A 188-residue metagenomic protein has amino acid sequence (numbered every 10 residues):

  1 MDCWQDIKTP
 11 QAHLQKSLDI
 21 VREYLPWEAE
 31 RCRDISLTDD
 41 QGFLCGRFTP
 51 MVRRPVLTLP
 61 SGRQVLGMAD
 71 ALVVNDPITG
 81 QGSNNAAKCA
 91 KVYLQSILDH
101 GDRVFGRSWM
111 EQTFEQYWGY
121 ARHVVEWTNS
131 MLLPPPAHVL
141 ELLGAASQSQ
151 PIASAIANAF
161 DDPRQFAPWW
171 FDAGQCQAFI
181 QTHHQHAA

Functional and structural regions predicted by a protein language model:
M1-C45: Conserved FAD/dinucleotide-binding core of flavoprotein oxidoreductases
M1-P10, R63, A69-V73, S83: Residues forming the flavin
P10, S17-E23, L37-T38, G80 (+2 more regions): Intrinsically disordered, low-complexity segments enriched in Gly and acidic/Ser/Thr residues that form flexible
R22, R31-R33, R47, R53-R54 (+7 more regions): Arginine residue identity/basic-tract feature
P26-R47, E115-L133: A broadly tuned preference for mixed-charge, low-complexity surface segments
C45-P77: FAD-binding beta-loop-beta segment adjacent to the flavin cofactor pocket
P55, G62, T79-L98: A short alpha/beta connector and helix-capping loop motif
T79-G80, L94-A188: C-terminal helical "tail/cap" subdomain of flavin- and related membrane-associated enzymes
